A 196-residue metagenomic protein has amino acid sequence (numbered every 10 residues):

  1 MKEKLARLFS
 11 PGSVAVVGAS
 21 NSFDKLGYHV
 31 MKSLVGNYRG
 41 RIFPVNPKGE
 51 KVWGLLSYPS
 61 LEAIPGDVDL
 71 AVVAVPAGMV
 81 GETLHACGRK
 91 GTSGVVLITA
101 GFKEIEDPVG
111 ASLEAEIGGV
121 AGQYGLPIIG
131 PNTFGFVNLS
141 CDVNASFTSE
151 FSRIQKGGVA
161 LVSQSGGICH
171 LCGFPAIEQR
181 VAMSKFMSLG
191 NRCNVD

Functional and structural regions predicted by a protein language model:
M1-D196: Catalytic-core regions of core metabolic enzymes, especially those transforming organic acids/acyl-group intermediates
